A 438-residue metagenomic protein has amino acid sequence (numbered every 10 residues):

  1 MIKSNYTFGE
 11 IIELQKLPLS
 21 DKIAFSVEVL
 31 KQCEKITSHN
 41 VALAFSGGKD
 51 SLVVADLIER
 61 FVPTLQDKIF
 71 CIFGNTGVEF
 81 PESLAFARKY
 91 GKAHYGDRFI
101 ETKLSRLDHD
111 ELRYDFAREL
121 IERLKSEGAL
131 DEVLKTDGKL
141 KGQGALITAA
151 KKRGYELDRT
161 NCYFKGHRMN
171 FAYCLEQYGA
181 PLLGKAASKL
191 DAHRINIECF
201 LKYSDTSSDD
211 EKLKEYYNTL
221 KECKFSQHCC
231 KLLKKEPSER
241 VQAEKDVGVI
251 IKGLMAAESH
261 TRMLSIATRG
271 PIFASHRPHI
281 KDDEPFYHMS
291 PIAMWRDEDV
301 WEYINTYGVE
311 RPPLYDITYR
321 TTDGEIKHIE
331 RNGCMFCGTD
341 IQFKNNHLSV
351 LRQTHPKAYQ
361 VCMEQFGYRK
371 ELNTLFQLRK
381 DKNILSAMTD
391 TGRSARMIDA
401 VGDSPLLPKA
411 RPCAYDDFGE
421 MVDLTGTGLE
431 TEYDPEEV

Functional and structural regions predicted by a protein language model:
I2, Y6-I12, V27, H39-N40 (+2 more regions): ATP/NTP-dependent adenylation/nucleotidyl-transfer catalytic domains that generate, transfer, or process NMP-activated
I2-D299, T425, E432, E436-V438: ATP-dependent adenylation/nucleotidyltransferase module used to activate substrates
